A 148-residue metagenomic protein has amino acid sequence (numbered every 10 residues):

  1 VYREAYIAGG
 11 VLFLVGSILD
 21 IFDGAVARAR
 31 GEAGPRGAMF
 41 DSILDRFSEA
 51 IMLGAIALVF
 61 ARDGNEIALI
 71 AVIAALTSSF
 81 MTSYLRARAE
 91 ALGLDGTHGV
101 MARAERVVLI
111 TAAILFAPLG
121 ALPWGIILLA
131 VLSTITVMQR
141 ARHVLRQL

Functional and structural regions predicted by a protein language model:
V1-R36, E66-T77, A121-L132: Membrane-embedded alpha-helical segments that form the functional core of polytopic membrane enzymes, especially those
M39: Short alpha-helical H-box segment flanking the phosphoacceptor histidine in two-component systems
S42-L148: A feature for the membrane-embedded catalytic helix bundles of lipid/isoprenoid biosynthetic enzymes
